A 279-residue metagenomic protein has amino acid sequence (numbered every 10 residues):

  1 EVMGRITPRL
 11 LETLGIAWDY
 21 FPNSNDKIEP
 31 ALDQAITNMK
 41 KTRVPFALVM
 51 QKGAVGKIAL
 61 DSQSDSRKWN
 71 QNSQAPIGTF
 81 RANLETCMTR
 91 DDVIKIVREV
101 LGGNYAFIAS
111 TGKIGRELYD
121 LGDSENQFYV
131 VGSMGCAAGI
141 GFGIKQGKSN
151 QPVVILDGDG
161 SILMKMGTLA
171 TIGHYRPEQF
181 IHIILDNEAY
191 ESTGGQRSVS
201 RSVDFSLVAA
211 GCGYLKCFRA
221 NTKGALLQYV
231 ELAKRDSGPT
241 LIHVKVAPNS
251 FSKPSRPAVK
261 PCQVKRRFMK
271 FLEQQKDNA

Functional and structural regions predicted by a protein language model:
E1, I58-S64, L118-G122, M166 (+2 more regions): Short acidic, glycine/serine/threonine-rich loops at helix termini
V2-T37, Q196-L232: Conserved thiamine diphosphate
L14-I16, K41-F46, L101-Y105, D123-N126 (+5 more regions): Short coil/turn connectors at secondary-structure junctions
P22, A47-G53, I108-S110, L156-D157 (+2 more regions): Short beta-strand segments
P45-M88, G103, S124, D236-A279: Glycine/aspartate-rich loop-and-adjacent alpha/beta segment that forms the canonical ThDP
N72-M134: Active-site diphosphate/adenylate-binding microenvironment
R116-E188: Thiamine diphosphate
